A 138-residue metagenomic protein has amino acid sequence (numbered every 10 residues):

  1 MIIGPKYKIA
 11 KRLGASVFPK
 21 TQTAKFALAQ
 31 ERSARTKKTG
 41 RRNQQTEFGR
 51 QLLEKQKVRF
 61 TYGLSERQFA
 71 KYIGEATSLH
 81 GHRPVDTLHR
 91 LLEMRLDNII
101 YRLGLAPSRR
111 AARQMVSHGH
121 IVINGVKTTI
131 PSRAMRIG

Functional and structural regions predicted by a protein language model:
M1-L103, T129-G138: Ferredoxin-like alpha/beta domains used as RNA- or RNAP-binding modules
I99-L103, P107, A111-M115: Extracellular-facing segments of soluble proteins and assemblies that are Gly/Ser/Thr-biased and enriched in aromatics
A111-G138: A contiguous pocket-lining binding segment that forms or flanks enzyme active sites
